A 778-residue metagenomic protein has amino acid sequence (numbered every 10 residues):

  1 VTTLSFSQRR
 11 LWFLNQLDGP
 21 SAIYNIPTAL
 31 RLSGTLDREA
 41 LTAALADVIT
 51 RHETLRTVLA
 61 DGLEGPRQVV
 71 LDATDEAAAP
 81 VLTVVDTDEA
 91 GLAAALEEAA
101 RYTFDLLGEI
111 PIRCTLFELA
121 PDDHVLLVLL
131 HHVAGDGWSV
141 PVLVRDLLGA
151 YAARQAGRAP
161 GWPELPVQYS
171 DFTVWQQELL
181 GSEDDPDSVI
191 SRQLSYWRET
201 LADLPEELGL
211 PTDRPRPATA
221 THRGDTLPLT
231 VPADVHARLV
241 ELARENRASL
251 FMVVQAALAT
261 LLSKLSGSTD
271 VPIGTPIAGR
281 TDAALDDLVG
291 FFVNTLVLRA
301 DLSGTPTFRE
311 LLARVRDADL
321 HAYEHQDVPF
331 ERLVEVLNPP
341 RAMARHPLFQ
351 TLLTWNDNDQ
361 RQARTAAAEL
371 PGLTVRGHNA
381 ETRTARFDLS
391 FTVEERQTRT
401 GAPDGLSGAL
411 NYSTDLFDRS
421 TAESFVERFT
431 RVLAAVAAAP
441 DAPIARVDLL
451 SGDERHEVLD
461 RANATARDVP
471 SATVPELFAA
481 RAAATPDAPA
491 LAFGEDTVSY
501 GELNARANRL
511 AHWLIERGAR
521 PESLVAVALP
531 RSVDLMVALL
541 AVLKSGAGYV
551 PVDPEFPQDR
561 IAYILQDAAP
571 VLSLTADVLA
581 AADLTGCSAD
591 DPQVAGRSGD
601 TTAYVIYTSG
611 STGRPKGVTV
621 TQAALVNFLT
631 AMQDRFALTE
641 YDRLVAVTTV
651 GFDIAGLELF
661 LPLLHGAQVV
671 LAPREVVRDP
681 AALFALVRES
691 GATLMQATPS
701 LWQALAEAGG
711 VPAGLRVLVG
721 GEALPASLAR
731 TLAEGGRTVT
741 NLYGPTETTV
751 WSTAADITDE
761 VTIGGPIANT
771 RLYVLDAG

Functional and structural regions predicted by a protein language model:
V1-L165, T212, H236-A237, R247 (+11 more regions): Carrier-protein-dependent adenylate-forming modules in NRPS/ANL systems
R9-D18, P27-T35, L45-D47, D61 (+14 more regions): Adenylate-forming
D18-G19, L63, R214, G279-T281 (+10 more regions): AMP-binding (ANL) adenylation modules
V58-A60, V69-V70, V128, T173 (+25 more regions): Short beta-strand segments
L242, L265, L288, D567 (+4 more regions): Residue-level signal for well-ordered alpha-helical positions
D282, D534-L540, A547-L565, D591-G778: Motif- and composition-driven signal specific to adenylation
I444-E457: Short, highly charged C-terminal tails/helix-capping segments
